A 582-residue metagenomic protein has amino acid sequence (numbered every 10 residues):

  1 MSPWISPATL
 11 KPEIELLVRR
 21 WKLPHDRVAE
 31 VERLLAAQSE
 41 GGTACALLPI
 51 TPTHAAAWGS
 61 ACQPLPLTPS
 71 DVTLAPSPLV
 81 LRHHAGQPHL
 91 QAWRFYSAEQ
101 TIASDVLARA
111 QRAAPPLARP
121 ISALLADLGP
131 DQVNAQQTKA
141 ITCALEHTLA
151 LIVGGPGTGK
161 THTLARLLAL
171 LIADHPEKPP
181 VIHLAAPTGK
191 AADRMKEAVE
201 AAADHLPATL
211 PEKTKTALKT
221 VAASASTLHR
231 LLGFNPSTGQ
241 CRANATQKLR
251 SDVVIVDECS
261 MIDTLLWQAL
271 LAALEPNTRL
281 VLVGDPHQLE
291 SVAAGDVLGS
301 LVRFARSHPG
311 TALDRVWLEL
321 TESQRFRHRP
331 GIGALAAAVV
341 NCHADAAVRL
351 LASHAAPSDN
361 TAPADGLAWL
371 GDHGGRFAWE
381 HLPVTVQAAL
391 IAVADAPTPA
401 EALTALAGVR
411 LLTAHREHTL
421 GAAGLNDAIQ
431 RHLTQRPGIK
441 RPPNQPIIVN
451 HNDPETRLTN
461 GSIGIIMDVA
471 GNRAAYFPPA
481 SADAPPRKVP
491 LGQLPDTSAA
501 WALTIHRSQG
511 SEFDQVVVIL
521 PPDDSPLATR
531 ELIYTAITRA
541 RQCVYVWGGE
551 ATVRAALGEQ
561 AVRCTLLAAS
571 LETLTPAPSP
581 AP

Functional and structural regions predicted by a protein language model:
M1-W58: Intrinsically disordered, low-complexity N-terminal extensions of AAA+/P-loop NTPases that precede the structured
T51, I102, T227, D257 (+7 more regions): Residue-level signature of catalytic and energy-coupling elements of molecular machines, predominantly ATP/GTP-dependent
T53-R119: Interdomain "pre-motor" coupling segment immediately N-terminal to P-loop NTPase/helicase cores
I121-L149: Conserved pre-motif I regulatory segment
Q132-V133, I141-C143, P156, L184 (+11 more regions): Replace "in large, NTP-powered and nucleic-acid-processing enzymes" with "in large, NTP-powered factors and other
T138-I141, L145-H354: ASCE P-loop NTPase helicase motor core
H287-I447, H451-T456: Conserved helicase motor core of P-loop NTPases
V449, S462-P578, P582: C-terminal accessory regions
